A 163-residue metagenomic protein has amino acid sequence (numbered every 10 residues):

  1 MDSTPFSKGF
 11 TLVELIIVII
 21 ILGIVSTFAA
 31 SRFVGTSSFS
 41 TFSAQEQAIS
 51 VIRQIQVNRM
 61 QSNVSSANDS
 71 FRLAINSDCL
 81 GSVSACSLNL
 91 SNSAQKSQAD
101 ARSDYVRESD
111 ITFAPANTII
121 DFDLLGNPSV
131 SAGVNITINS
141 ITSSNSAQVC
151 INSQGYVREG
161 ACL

Functional and structural regions predicted by a protein language model:
D2-F33: N-terminal single-pass transmembrane signal-anchor helix
G9, S70, I119, N135 (+1 more regions): A residue-level signal for beta-strand positions that form part of recognition/binding surfaces within mature
V34, D123, N152: Residue-level detector of conserved, well-ordered beta-strand and adjacent loop positions that form binding/recognition
S38-A67: Membrane-proximal N-terminal amphipathic helix
R59-F71, T112, T137-T142: Short, solvent-exposed secondary-structure boundary motifs
S66-L124: Type IV pilin-like appendage domain
T112-I138, T142-S144: A short, charged
G126-N127, N135, T142-L163: Low-complexity, S/T/G/P-rich flexible repeat/linker segments used as non-globular hinges and stalks within
